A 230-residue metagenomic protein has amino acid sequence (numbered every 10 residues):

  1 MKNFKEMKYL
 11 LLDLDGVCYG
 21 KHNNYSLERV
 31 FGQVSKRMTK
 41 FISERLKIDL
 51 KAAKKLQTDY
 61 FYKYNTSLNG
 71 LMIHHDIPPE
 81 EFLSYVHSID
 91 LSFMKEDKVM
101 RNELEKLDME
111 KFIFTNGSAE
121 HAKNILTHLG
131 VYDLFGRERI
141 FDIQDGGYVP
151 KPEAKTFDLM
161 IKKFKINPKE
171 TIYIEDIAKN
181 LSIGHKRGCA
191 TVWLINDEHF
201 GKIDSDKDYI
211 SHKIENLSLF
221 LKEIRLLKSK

Functional and structural regions predicted by a protein language model:
M1-K8, S118-A119, K123-K230: Asp-based, Mg2+/Mn2+-dependent phosphohydrolase catalytic module
N3-V99, E120: N-terminal helical cap/lid subdomain that shapes the substrate entry/recognition surface in HAD-like hydrolases
L10, E81-K95, M100-L129, F135 (+1 more regions): Substrate-recognition element of Asp-dependent hydrolases with the DxDx(T/V) motif
G20, I113-T115, W193: Hydrophobic residues in well-ordered beta-strands that form the structural core
L27, F31, Y60, F93 (+3 more regions): Alpha-helix initiation/capping motif
I48, I77, M109, I166 (+1 more regions): Short glycine/serine/threonine/alanine-rich loop segments
G70, E103-K106, I183: Well-formed, non-transmembrane alpha-helical positions, independent of function
